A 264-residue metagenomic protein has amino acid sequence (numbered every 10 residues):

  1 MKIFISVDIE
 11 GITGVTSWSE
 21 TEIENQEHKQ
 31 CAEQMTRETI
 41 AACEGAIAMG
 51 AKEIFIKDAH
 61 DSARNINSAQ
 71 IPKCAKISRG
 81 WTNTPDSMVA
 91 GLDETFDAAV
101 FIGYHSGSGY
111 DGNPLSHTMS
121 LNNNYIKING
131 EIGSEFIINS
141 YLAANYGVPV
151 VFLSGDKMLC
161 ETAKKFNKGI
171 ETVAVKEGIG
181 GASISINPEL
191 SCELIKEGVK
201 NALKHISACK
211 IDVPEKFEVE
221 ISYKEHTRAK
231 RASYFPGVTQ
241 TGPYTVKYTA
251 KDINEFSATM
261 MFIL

Functional and structural regions predicted by a protein language model:
M1-F4: Extreme N-terminal starter segment of soluble prokaryotic enzymes
S6-I12, A59-H60, I102-S108, K157-M158: Short glycine-enriched loops at secondary-structure junctions
S19-E44: Short catalytic helix/loop segments, enriched in acidic residues and glycine and frequently bearing histidine
D61, N65-C74: Glycine-rich loop at the start of a catalytic domain that most often binds anionic cofactors/ligands
K73-L92: A glycine-rich helix N-cap at a beta->alpha junction
W81-N83, S120-Y146, S154-M158: Active-site glycine-rich loop that binds ribose-phosphate moieties when present
L142-L203: Active-site rim beta-loop-alpha module in soluble metabolic enzymes
S191-L264: C-terminal accessory domains and tails appended to enzymatic cores
